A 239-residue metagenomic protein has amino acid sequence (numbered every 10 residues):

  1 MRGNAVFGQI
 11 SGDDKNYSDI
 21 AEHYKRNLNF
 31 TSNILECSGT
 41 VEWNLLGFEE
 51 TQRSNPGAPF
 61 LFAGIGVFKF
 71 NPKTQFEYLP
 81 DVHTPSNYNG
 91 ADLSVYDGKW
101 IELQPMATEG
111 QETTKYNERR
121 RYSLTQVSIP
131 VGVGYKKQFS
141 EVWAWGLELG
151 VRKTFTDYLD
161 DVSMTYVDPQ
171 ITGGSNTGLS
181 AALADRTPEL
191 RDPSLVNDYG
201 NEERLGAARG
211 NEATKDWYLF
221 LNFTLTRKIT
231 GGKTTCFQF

Functional and structural regions predicted by a protein language model:
M1-F30, S140: Glycine- and aromatic-enriched membrane insertion/assembly motifs of diderm outer-membrane and organelle channel
V6-D13, G66-P72, R152-T156, T226-G232: Structural signature of outer-membrane beta-barrel domains
E22-F30, F48-E49, K115-R121, A208-N211: Extracellular loop and loop/strand-boundary signature of outer-membrane beta-barrel proteins
N33-C37, G57, S123-I129, W217-L221: Residues that define the transmembrane beta-barrel architecture of outer-membrane proteins
C37-L45, A63-V67, V131-K137, L147-V151 (+1 more regions): Residues on the lipid-exposed face of transmembrane beta-strands in outer-membrane beta-barrel proteins
G47-A58, F139-W143, G231-F239: Short loop/turn motifs that connect adjacent beta-strands in outer-membrane beta-barrel proteins
G66-G210: Outer-membrane beta-barrel transmembrane domain signature
T214-F239: Outer-membrane beta-barrel "beta-signal"
